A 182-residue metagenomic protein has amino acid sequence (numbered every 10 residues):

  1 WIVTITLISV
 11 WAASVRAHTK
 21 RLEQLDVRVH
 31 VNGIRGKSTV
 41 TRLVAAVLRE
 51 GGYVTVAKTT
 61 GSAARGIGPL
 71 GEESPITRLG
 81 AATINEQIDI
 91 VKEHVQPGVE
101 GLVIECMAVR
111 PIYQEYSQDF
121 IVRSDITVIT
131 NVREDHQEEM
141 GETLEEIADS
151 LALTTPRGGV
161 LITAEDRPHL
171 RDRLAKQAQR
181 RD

Functional and structural regions predicted by a protein language model:
W1-N32, T39-L43, G51: Short, basic phosphate-binding NTP loop
T19-L25, V47-T127, N131-A148: ATP-dependent carboxylate-amine ligase catalytic core
H30, L102-V103, V160-A164: Short catalytic-loop micro-motif centered on adjacent basic/acidic residues
K37-V40, R65-G66: Short N-terminal binding/cap micro-motifs at the start of the first secondary-structure element
V44, I90, D172-L174: Aromatic/hydrophobic pocket-lining residues that form π-stacking "cages" and hydrophobic walls in ligand
V44-R49, A178: Hydrophobic alpha-helical packing residues
I126-N131, T155-A164: Conserved beta-strand/loop subsegment of P-loop NTPase cores
G141-A148, G159-D182: Adenine nucleotide phosphate-binding catalytic loops in nucleotide-utilizing enzymes
